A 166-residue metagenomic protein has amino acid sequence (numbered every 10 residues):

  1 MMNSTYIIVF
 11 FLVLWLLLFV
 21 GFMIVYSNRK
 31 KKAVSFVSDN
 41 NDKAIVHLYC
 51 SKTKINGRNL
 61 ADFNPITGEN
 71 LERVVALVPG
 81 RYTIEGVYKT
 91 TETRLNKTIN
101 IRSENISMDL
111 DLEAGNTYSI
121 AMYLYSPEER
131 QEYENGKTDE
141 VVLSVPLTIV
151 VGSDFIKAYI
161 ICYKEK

Functional and structural regions predicted by a protein language model:
M1-A76, V87-K166: Short loop/turn and low-complexity linker motifs enriched in small/turn-promoting residues
G80-I84: A short tyrosine-centered beta-strand micro-motif
